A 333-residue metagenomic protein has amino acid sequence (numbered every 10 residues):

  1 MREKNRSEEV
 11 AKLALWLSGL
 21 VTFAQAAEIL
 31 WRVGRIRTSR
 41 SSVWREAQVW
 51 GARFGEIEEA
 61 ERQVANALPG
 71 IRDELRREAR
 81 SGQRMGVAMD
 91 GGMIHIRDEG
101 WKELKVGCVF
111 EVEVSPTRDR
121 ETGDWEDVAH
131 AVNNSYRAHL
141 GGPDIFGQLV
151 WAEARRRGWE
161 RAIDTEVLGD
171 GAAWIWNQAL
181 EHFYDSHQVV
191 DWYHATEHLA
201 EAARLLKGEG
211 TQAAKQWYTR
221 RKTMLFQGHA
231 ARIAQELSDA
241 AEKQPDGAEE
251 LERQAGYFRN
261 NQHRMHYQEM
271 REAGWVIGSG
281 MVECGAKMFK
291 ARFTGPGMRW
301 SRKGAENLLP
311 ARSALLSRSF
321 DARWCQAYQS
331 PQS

Functional and structural regions predicted by a protein language model:
M1-S333: Catalytic center-proximal scaffold of phosphoryl-transfer enzymes
